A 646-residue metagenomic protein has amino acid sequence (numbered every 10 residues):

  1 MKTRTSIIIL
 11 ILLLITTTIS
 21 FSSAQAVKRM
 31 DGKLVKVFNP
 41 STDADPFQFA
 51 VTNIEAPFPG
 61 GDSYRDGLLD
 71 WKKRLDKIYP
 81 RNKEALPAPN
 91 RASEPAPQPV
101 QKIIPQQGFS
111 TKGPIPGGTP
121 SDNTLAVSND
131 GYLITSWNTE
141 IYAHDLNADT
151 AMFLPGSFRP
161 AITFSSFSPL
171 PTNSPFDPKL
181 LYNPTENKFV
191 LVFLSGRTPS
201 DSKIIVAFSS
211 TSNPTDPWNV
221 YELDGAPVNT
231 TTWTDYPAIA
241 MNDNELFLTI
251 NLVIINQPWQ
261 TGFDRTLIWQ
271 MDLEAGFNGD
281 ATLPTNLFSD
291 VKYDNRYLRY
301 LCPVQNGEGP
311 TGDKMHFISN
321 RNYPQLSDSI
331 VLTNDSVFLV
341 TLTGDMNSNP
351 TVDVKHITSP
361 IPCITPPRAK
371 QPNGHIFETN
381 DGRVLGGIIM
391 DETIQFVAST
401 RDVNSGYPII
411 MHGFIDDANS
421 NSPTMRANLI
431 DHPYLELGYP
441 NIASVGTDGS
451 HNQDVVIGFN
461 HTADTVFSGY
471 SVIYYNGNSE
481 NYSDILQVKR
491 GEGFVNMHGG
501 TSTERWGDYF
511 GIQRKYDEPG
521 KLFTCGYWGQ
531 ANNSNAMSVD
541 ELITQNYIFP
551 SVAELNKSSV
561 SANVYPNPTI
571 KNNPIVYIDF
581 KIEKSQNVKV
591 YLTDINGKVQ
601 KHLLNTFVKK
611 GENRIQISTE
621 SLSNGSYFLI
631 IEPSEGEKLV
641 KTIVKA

Functional and structural regions predicted by a protein language model:
R4, I8-L10, T18-S22, N556-Y565 (+1 more regions): C-terminal outer-membrane/trafficking sorting elements
Q25-P550: C-terminal PAP-associated
